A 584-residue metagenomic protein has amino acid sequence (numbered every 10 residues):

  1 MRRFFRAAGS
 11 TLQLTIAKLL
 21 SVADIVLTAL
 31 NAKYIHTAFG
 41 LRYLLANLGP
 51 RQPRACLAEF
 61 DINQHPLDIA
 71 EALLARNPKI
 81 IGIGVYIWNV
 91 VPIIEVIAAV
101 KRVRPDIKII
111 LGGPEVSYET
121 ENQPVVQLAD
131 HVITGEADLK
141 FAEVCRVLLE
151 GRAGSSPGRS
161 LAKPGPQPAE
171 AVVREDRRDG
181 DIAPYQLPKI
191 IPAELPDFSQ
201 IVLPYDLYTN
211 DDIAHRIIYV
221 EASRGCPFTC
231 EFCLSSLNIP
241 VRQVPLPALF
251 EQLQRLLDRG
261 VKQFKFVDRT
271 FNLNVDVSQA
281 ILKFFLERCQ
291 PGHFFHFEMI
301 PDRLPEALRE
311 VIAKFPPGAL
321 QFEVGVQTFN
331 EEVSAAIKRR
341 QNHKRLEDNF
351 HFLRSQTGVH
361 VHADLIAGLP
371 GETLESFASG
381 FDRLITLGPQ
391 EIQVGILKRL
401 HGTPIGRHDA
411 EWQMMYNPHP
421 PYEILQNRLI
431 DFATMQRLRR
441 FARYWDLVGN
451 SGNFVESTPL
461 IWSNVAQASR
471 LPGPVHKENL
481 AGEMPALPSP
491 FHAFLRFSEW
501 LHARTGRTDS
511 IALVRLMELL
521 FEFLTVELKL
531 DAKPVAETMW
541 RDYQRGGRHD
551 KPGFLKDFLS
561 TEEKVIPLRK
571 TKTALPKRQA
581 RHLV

Functional and structural regions predicted by a protein language model:
R2-R6, T11-L30, P50, R54 (+6 more regions): Radical SAM enzyme core and accessory elements
F4, I16-F250, D258: Acidic, low-complexity intrinsically disordered segments
A23, P78, V275, E287-R303 (+2 more regions): A structural motif corresponding to the C-terminal lobe/cap of the Radical SAM core domain
L27, I83, L111, T134 (+4 more regions): Conserved beta-strand positions
D61, Y86, R269-L273, G395-G402: Short, solvent-exposed turn/loop segments enriched in Gly/Ser/Thr/Pro and often Arg
S199-S355: Radical SAM [4Fe-4S] cluster-binding motif and immediate context
